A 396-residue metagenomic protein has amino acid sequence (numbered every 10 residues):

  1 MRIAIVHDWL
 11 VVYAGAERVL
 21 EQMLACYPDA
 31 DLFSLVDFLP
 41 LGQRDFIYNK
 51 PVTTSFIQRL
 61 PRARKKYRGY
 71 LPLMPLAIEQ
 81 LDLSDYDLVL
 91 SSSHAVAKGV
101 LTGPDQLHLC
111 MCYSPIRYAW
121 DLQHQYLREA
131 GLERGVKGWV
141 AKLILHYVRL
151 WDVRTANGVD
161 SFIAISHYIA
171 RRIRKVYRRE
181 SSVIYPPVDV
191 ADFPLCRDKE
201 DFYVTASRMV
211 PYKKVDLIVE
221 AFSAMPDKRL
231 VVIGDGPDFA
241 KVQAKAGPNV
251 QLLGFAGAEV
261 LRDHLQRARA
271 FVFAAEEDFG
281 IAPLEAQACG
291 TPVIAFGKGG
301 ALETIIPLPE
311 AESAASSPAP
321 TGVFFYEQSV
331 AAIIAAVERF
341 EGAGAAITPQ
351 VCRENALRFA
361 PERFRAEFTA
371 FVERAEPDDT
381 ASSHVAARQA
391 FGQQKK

Functional and structural regions predicted by a protein language model:
C26-K98: Active-site donor-binding segments of glycosyltransferases and PAPS-dependent sulfotransferases
E129-F162: Membrane-proximal helix-turn-helix segments that form the acceptor-binding/catalytic region of lipid-linked
V188-V190, P194-K213, I218-V231: Conserved donor-binding/catalytic core segment of Leloir-type glycosyltransferases
A240-D263: Nucleotide-activated donor-binding/catalytic signature segment of Leloir-type glycosyltransferases, i.e., the conserved
Q266-D278, T291: Acidic donor-binding loop of glycosyltransferase active sites
P292-F296, L302-I306: Short hydrophobic beta-strand element within catalytic cores of glycosyltransferases and related nucleotide-activated
I306-V330, R339-A345: Conserved acidic donor-binding segment of nucleotide-sugar-dependent glycosyltransferases
Q328-A331, A346-E373, P377-A381: A charged, aromatic-enriched C-terminal amphipathic alpha-helix characteristic of glycosyltransferases across folds
